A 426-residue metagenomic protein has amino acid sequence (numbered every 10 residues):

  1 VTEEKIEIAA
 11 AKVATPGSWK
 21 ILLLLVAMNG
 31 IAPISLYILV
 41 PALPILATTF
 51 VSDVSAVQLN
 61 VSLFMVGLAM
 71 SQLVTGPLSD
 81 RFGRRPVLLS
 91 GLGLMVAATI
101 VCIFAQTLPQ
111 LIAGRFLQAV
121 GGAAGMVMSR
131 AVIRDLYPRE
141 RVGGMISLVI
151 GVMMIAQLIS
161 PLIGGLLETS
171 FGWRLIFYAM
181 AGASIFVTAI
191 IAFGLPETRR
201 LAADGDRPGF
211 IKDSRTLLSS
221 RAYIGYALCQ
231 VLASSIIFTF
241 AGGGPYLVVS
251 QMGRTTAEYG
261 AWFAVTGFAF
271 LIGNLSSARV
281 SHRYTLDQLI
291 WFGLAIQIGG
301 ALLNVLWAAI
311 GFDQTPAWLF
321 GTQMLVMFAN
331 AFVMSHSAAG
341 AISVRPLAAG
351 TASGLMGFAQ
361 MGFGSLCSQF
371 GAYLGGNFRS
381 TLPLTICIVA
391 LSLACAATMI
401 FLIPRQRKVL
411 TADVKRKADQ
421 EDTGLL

Functional and structural regions predicted by a protein language model:
I6-T15, P196-A227: Juxtamembrane intracellular "pre-TM" segments in multi-pass secondary transporters
V51, G83, F104-Q110, G121 (+2 more regions): Helix-breaking motifs and short loop linkers at transmembrane-helix boundaries and internal kinks in secondary membrane
M70-P109: Conserved MFS/SLC helix-loop-helix module at the cytosolic interface between two early adjacent transmembrane helices
L94-V101, P109-L117, A317-Q323: Paired small-residue
Q110, S147-F193, A261: Helix-loop-helix hairpin linking two adjacent transmembrane segments in secondary transporters
G114-I155: Cytoplasmic helix-loop-helix junction between adjacent transmembrane helices in 12-TM secondary transporters
G182-L201, T398-L402: C-terminal membrane-cytosol helix-exit motif in multi-pass small-molecule transporters
A339-N377: A late C-terminal transmembrane helix in Major Facilitator Superfamily
